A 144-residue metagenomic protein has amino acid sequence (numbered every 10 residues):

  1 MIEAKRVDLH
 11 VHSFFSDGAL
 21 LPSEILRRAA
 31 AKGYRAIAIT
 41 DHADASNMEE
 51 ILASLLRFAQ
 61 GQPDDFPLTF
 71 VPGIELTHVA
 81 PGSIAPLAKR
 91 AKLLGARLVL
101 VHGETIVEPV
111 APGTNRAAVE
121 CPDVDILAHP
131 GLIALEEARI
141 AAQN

Functional and structural regions predicted by a protein language model:
M1-R6, F15-G33, N47-R57, P63-F66 (+1 more regions): Metal-centered catalytic cores of metalloenzymes
R6-D8, A36-I37, V71, D125: Hydrophobic "anchor" residues on beta-strands that sit immediately upstream of conserved functional sites
R6-S16, I39-H42, P130: Histidine-centered catalytic micro-motifs
F14, G18, D44, L76-T77 (+1 more regions): Short beta->alpha junction loops/turns
M48-N144: Extended substrate/RNA-proximal surfaces in nucleic-acid metabolism proteins
